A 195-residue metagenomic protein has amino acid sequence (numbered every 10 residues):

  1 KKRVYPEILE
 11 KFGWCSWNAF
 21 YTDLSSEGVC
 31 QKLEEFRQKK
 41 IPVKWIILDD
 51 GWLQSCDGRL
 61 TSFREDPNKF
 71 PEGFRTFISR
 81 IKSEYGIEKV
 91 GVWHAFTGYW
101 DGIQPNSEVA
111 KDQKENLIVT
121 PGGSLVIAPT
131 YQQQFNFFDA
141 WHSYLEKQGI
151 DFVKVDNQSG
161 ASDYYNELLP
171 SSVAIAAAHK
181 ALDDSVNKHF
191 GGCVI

Functional and structural regions predicted by a protein language model:
K1-W45, S62-N68, E84, K89 (+1 more regions): Carbohydrate-recognition beta-sandwich/jelly-roll modules in extracellular/periplasmic carbohydrate-active proteins
P42-I195: Aromatic- and carboxylate-enriched substrate-binding clefts and catalytic-loop regions of carbohydrate-active enzymes
